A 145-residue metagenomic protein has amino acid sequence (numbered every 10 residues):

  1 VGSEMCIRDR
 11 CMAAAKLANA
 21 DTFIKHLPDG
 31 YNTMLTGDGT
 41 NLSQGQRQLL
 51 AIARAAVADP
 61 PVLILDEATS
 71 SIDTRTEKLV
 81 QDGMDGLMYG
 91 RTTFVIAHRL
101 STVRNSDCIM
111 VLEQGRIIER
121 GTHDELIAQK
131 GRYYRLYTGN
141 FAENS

Functional and structural regions predicted by a protein language model:
S3, C11-A20, G30-K130: ABC-family ATPase nucleotide-binding domain "signature/switch" substructure
A128-S145: C-terminal boundary and immediately downstream tail of ABC-type ATPase nucleotide-binding domains
